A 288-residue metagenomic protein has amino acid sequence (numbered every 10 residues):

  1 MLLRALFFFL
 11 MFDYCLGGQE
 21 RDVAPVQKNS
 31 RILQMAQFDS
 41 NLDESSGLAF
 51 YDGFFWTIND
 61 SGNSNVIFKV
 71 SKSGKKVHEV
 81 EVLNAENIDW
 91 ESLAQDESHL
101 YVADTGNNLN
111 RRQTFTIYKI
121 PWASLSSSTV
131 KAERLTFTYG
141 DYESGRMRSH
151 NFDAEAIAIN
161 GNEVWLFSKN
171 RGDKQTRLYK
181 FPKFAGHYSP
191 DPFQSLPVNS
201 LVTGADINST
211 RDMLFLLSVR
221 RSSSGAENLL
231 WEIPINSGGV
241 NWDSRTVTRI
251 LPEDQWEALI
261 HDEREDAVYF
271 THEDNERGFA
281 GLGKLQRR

Functional and structural regions predicted by a protein language model:
M1-F8: Sec-dependent signal peptide recognition, specifically the positively charged N-region followed immediately by
F8-L16: Hydrophobic h-region of N-terminal signal peptides that target proteins for export in Gram-negative bacteria
G18-R288: Sequence/structural signature of beta-propeller domains
